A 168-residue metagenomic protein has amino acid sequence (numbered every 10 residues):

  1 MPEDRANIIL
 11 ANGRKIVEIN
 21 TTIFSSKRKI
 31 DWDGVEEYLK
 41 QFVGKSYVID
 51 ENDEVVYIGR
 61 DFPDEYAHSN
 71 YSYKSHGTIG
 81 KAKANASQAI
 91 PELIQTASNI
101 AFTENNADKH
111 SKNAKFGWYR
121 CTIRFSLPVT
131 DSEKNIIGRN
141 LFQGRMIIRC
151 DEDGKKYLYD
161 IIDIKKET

Functional and structural regions predicted by a protein language model:
M1-T168: Ribonuclease/tRNase effector modules and their secretory precursors
